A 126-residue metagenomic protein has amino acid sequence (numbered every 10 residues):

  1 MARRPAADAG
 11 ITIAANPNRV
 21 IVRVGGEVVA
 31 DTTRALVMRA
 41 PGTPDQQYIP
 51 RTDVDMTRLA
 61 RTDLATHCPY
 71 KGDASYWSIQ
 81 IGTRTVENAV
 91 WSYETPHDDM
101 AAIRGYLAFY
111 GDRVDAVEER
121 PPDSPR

Functional and structural regions predicted by a protein language model:
M1-R126: Terminal leader/tail segments of proteins
